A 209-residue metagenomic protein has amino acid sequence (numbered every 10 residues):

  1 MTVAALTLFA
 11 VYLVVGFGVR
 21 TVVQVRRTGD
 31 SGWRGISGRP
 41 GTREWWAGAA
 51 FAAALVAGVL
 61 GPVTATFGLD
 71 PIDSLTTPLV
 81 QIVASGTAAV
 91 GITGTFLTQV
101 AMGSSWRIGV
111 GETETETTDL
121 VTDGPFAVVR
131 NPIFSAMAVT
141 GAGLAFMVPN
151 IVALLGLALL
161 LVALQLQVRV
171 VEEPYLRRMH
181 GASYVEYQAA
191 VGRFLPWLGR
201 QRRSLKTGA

Functional and structural regions predicted by a protein language model:
M1-T122, A136-A209: Membrane-anchoring alpha-helices and their flanking helix-loop junctions
V121-V129: A short amphipathic helical element positioned immediately N-terminal to and/or at the very start of a transmembrane
V129-A136: Short hydrophobic alpha-helical membrane-embedded segments
